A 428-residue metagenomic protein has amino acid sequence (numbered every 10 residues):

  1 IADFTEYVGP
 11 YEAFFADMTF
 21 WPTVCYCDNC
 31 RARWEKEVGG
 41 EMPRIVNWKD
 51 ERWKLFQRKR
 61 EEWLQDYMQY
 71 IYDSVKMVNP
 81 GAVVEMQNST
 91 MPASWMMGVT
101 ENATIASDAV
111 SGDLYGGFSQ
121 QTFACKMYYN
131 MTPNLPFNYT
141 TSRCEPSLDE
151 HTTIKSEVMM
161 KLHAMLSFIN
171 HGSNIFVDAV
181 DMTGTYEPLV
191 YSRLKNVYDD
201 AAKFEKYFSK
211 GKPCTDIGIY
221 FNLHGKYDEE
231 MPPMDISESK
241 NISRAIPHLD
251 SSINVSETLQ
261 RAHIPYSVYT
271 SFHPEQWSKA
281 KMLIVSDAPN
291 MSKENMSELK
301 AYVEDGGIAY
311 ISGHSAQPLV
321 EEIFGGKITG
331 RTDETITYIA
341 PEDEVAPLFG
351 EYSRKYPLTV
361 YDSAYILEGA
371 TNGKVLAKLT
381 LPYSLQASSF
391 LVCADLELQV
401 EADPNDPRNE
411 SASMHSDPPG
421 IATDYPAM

Functional and structural regions predicted by a protein language model:
I1-A2, E6-Y7, T23, Y302-G307 (+1 more regions): Acidic/aromatic-lined carbohydrate-recognition and catalytic surfaces of CAZymes acting on diverse glycans
A2-A103: Active-site neighborhood of glycoside hydrolase catalytic domains
W53-S94, T104-M428: Carbohydrate-binding surfaces of carbohydrate-active enzymes
